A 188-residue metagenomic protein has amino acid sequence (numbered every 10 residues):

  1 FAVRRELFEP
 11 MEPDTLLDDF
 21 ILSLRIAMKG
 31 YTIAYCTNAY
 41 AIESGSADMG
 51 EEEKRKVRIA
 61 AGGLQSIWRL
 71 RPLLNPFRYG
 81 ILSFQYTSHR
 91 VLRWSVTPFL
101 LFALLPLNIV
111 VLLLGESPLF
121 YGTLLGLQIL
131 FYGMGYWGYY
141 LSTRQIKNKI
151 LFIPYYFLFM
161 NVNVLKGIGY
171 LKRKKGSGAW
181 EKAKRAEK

Functional and structural regions predicted by a protein language model:
F1-P10: Conserved nucleotide-sugar donor-binding and metal-coordinating catalytic region shared by glycosyltransferases
R5, N38, K182: Active-site donor-binding loop signature of nucleotide-sugar glycosyltransferases
E6, C36, K175: Residue-level signal for pocket-adjacent positions within structured domains
E6, K54, F159: Short alpha-helical basic/polar micro-motif
P10-M11, Y140: Alpha-helix C-capping/helix-to-loop hinge sites
P13-H89, V162, K166-Y170: Catalytic donor/gating beta->alpha subdomain of glycosyltransferases that bind UDP-sugars
E43, R93-K175: Membrane-embedded multi-pass helical conduit in multi-pass membrane proteins, especially envelope-biosynthetic
A179-K188: Membrane-proximal intrinsically disordered regions of secretory-pathway and membrane-system proteins
